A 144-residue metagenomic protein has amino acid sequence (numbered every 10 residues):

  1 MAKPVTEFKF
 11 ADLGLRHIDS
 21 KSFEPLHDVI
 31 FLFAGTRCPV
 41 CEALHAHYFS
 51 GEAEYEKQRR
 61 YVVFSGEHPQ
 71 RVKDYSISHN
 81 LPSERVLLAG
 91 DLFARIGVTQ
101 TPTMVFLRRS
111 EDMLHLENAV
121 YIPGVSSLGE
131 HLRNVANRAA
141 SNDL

Functional and structural regions predicted by a protein language model:
M1-K21: N-terminal "domain-start" segment that seeds a small globular fold
F10-D12, E84-G90, P123: Short acidic-hydrophobic, aromatic-tinged amphipathic segments that line or gate anion-handling sites
S20-E42, Y48: Short active-site neighborhood of thiol/selenol oxidoreductases, capturing the structured segment around
H27-D28, A43-S65: Conserved helix-turn-beta segment immediately C-terminal to the redox Cys motif in thioredoxin-like folds
Y48-G51, V72-S76: Hydrophobic packing residues within well-ordered alpha-helices of enzyme cores
K57-K73, L81-A89: Thiol-based oxidoreductase modules, predominantly thioredoxin-like and allied folds used for disulfide exchange
S78-R108: Short, internal strand/loop/helix patches that form the active-site neighborhood or redox-interaction surface
V105-D143: Non-catalytic, surface beta->alpha helical segment in thiol-disulfide oxidoreductase systems
